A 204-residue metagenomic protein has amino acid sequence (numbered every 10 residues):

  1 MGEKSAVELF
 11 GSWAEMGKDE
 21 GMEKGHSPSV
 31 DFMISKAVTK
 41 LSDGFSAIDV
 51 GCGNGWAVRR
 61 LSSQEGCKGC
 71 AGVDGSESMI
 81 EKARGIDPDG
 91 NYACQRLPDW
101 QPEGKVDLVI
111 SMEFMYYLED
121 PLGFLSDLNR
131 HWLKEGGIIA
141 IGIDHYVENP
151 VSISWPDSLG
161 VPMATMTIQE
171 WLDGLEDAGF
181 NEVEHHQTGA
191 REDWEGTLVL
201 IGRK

Functional and structural regions predicted by a protein language model:
M1-K40, R60, V147-E148: Conserved class I S-adenosyl-L-methionine
I48-D99: Class I SAM-dependent methyltransferase SAM/SAH-binding core
I110: A conserved beta-strand element that flanks and buttresses the S-adenosyl-L-methionine
L122-E135: A short glycine-rich, Lys/Arg-flanked "PGG" loop and its adjoining helix->strand segment in the class I
G136-I143: Conserved beta-strand signature within the Rossmann-like core of class I S-adenosyl-L-methionine
D144-P162: Short, glycine-/aromatic-enriched active-site segment of Class I SAM-dependent methyltransferases
M163-A178: Short alpha-helix
T188-K204: Core SAM-dependent methyltransferase catalytic element
